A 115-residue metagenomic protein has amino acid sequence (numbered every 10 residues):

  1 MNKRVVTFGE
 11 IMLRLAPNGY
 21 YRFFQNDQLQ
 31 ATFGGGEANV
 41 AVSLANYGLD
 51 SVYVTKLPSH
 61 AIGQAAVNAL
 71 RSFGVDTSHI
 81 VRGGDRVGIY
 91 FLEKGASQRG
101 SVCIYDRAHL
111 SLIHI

Functional and structural regions predicted by a protein language model:
M1-V75, Q98, V102, D106: Glycine-rich phosphate/adenosyl-contacting loop at the front of the ribokinase-like
P58, S78-V87: Beta-strand->loop->alpha-helix junctions that form or flank phosphate-binding loops in nucleotide-handling enzymes
D85, A96-S97: Short strand-connecting beta-turns/loops that link adjacent beta-strands
I89-E93: Short beta-strand scaffold segments in enzyme catalytic cores
I113-I115: Conserved small/polar residues in nucleotide/adenosyl-binding loops
